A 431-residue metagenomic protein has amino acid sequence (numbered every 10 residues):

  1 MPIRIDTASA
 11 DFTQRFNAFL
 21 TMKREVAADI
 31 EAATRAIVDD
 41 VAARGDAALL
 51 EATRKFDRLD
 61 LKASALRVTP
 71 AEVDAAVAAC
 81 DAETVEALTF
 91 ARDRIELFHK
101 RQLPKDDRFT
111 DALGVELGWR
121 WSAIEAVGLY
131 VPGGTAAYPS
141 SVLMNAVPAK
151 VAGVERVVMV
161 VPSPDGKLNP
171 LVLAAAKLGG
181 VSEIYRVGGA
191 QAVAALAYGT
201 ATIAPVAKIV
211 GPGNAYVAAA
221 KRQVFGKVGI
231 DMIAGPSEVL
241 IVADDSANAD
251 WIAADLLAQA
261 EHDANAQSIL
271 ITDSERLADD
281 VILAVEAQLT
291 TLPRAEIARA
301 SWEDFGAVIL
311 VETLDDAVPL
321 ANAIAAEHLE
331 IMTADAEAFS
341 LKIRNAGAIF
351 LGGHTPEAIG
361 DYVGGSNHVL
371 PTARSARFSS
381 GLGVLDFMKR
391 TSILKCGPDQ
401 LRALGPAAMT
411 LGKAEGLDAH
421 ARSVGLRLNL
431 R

Functional and structural regions predicted by a protein language model:
M1-E125: N-terminal Rossmann-like NAD(P)+-binding subdomain of aldehyde/semialdehyde dehydrogenases
I3-A8, E183-G188, V308-T313: Short acidic-hydrophobic, aromatic-tinged amphipathic segments that line or gate anion-handling sites
F109-A174: Conserved small-residue-rich beta-alpha loop and adjacent elements that most often cradle the phosphate/pyrophosphate
M144-E155, K177-G179, A197-I203, K221 (+1 more regions): Alpha-helix C-terminal capping segments
G180-Q267: Conserved NAD(P)+-binding/catalytic subdomain of aldehyde/semialdehyde dehydrogenases
M232-D304, V308: A conserved active-site cap/scaffold subdomain adjacent to cofactor or substrate pockets
N322-R431: C-terminal core of ALDH-fold dehydrogenases
